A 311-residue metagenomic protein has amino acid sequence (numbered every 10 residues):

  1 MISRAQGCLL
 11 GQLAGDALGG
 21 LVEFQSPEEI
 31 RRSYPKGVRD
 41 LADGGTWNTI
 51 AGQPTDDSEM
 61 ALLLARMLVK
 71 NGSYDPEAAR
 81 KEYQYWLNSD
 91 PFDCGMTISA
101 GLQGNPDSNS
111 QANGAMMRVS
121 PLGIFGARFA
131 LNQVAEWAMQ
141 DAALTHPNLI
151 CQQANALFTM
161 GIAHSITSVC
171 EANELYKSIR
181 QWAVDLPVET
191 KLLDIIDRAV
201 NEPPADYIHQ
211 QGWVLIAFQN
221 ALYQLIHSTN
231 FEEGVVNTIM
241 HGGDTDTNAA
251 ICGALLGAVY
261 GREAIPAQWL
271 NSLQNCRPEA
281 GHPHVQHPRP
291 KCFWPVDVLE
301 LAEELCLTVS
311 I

Functional and structural regions predicted by a protein language model:
M1-I311: Structured, active/binding-site neighborhoods that engage oxygen-rich ligands
